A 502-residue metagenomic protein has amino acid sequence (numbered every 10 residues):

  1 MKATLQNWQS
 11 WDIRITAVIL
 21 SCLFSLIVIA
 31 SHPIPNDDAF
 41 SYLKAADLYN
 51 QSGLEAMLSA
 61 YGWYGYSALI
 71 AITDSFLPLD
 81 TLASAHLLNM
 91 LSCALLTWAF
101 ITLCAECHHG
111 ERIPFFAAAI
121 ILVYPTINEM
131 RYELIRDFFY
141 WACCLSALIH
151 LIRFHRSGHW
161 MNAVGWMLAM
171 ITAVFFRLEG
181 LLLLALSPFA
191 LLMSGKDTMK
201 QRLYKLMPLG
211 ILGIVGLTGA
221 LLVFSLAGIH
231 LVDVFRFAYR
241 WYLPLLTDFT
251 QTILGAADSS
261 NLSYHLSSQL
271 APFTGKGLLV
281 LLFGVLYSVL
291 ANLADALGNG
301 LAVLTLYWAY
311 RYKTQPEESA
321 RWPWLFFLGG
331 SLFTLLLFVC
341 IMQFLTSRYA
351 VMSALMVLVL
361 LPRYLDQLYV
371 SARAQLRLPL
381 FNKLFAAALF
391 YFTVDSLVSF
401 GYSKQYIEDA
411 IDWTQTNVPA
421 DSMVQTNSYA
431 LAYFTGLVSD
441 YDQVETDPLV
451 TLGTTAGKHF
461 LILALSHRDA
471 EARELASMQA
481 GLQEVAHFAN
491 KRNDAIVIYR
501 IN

Functional and structural regions predicted by a protein language model:
S21, F116-P125, I149, M170-V174: Short helix- or helix-capping micro-motifs that position conserved polar/aromatic residues at function-defining sites
S31-A45, M57-I72, L79-A83, V232 (+1 more regions): Extracytoplasmic catalytic/substrate-binding loops of multi-pass membrane glycan-assembly enzymes
D37, G62, Y132-F139, T346: Short acidic/glycine- and proline-prone juxtamembrane loop motifs at membrane-interface regions of multi-pass membrane
N50, C104, L151, L384-S439 (+1 more regions): Membrane-embedded, lumen/periplasm-facing catalytic core of multi-pass transferases that use lipid-linked donors
Y64, A68, L77-L95, M130 (+1 more regions): Loop-to-helix entry region of an early transmembrane alpha helix in multi-pass inner-membrane enzymes
L87-H108, S146: Transmembrane-helix motifs of polytopic, lipid-linked glycan transferases
R112, L168, P188, G210-I214 (+2 more regions): Signature aromatic-anchored transmembrane alpha helix within multi-pass, membrane-resident enzymes that catalyze glycan
G275-A320, S331: Hydrophobic, aromatic-rich transmembrane alpha-helices and their immediate juxtamembrane boundary segments
